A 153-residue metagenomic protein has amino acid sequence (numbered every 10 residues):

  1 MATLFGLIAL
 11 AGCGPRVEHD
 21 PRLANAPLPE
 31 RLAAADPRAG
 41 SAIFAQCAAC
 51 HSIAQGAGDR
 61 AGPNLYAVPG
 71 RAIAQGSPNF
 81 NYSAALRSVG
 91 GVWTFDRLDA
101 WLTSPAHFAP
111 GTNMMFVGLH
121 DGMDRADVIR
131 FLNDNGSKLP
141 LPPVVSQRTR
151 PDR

Functional and structural regions predicted by a protein language model:
M1-T3: Bacterial N-terminal signal peptides that target proteins for export
A9-G12: C-terminal motif of bacterial Sec signal peptides marking the signal peptidase cleavage site
G14, H51-A57, G70-R71, N133: Detector for the c-type heme attachment site
P15-R16, A61: N-terminal leader/targeting segments and the first structural element of proteins
R16-I43, D152-R153: Electrostatic cytochrome c docking/interface patches
P37, Q55-V92, F116: Gly/Gly-Pro-rich "capping" loops immediately C-terminal to redox-active cysteine motifs in periplasmic/lumenal
G40, F44-I53, V128-L132: The canonical Cys-X-X-Cys-His
V92-S146: C-terminal capping alpha-helices of c-type cytochrome domains
